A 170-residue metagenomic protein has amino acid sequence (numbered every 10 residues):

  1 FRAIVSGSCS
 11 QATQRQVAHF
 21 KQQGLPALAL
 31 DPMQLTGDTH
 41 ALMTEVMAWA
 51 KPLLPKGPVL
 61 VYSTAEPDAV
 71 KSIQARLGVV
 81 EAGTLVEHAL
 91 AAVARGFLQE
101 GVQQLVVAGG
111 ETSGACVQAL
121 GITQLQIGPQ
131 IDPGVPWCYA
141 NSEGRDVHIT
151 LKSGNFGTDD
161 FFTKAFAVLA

Functional and structural regions predicted by a protein language model:
F1-A170: Active-site catalytic microenvironments in core metabolic enzymes, especially phosphate/sugar-handling
